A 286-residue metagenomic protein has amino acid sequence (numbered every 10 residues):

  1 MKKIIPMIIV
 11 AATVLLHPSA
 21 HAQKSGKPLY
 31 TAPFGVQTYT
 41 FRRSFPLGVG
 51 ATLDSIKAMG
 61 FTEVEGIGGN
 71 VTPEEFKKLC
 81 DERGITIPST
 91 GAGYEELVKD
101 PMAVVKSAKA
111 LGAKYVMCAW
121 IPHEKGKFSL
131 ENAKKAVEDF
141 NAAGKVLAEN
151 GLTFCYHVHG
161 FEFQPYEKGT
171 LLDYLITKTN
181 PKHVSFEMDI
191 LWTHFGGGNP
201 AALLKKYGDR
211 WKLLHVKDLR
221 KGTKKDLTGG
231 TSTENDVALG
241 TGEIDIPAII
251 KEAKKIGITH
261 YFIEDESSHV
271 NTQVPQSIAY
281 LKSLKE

Functional and structural regions predicted by a protein language model:
I4-P6, H21-Y115, D209, S283-E286: N-terminal pre-domain/capping segments
T13-H21: C-terminal segment of classical bacterial N-terminal signal peptides
A32-Q37, V64-G66, I87-A92, V116-C118 (+4 more regions): Hydrophobic faces of well-ordered beta-strands that scaffold small-molecule active sites in alpha/beta enzyme cores
R42-L47, E63-E75, A92-D100, E124-K127 (+4 more regions): Acidic-and-aromatic substrate-binding clefts and catalytic sites of carbohydrate-active enzymes
T62-E63, Y94-F186, N271: Active-site acidic/histidine proton-transfer and metal-coordination neighborhood in alpha/beta enzyme cores
E149-E243: Acidic/histidine-rich catalytic cores of soluble enzymes
V270-E286: C-terminal helical cap(s) of enzyme catalytic domains, especially alpha/beta-barrels
